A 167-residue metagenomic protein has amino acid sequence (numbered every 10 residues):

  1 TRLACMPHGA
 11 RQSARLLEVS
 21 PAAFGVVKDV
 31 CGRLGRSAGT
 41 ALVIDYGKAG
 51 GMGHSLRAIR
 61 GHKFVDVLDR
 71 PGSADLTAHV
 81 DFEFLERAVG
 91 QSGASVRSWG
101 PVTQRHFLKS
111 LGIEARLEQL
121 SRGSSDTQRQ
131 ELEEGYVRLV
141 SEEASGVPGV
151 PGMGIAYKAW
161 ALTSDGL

Functional and structural regions predicted by a protein language model:
R2-L167: Long, Lys/Arg- and hydrophobic-enriched amphipathic alpha-helices
